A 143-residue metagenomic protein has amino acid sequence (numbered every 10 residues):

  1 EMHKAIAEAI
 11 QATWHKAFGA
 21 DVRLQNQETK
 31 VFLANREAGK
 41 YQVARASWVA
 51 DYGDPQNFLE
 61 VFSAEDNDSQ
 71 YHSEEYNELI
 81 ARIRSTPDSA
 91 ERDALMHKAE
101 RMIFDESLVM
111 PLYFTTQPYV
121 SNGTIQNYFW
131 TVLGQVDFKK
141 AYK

Functional and structural regions predicted by a protein language model:
M2-T13, L33-K143: Detector for C-terminal structural segments
I10-L24: Short alpha-helix C-terminal cap/hinge motif
L24-A34: Short helix-initiation/N-cap motifs at beta->coil->alpha
